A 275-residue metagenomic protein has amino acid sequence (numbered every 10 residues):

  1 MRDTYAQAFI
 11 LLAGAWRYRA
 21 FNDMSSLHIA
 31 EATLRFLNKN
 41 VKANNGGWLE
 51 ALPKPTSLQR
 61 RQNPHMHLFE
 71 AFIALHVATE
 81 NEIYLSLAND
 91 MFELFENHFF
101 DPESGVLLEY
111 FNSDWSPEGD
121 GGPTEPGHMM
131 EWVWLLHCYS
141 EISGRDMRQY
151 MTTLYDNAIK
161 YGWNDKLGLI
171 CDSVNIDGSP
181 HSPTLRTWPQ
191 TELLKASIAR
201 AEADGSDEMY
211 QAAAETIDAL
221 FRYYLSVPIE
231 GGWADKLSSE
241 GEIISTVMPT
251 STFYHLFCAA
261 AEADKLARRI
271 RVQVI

Functional and structural regions predicted by a protein language model:
M1-I275: Glycan-recognition and catalytic cores of secretory/periplasmic carbohydrate-active enzymes
